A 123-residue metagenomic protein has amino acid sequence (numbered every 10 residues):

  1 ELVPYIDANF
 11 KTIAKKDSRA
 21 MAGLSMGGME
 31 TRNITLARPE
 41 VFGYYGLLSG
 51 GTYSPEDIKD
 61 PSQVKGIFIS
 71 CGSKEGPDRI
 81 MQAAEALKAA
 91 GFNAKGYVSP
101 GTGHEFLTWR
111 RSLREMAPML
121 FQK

Functional and structural regions predicted by a protein language model:
E1-K123: Non-catalytic cap/lid and distal C-terminal segments of serine-dependent acyl enzymes
